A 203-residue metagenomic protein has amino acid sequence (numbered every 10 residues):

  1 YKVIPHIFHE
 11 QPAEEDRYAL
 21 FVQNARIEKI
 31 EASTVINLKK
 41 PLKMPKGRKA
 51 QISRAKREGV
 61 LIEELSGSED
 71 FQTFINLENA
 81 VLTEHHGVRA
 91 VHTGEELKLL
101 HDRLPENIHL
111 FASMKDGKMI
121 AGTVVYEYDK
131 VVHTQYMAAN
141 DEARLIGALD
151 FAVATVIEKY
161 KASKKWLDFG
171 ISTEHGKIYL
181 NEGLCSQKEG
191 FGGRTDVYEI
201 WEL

Functional and structural regions predicted by a protein language model:
Y1-V3, F169: Conserved beta-strand positions
I4-A143: A conserved beta-strand-loop-helix scaffold within acyl/acetyltransferase catalytic domains
E106-L203: Aromatic (often tryptophan-rich) hydrophobic motifs at membrane interfaces
